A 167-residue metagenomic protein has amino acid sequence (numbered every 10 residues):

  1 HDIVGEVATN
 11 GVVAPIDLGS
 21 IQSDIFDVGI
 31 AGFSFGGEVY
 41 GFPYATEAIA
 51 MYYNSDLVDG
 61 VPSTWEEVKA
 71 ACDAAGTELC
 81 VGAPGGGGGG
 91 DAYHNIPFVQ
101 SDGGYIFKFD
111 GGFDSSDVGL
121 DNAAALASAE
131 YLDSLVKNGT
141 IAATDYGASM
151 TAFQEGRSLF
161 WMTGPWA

Functional and structural regions predicted by a protein language model:
H1, T77-L79, E155-G164: Alpha-to-beta junction loops
H1-A48, K69: Hinge/lid segment of periplasmic solute-binding proteins
D2, S63-V68, A142-E155, W166: Short helix-initiation/N-cap motifs at beta->coil->alpha
D2-E6, E47-A50, L57-V58, G86-G90 (+1 more regions): Solvent-exposed loop/turn segments at secondary-structure junctions within structured extracellular/periplasmic domains
A8-V12, D56, A70-T77, G104 (+2 more regions): Sec-exported extracytoplasmic/periplasmic mature domains
E38-Y44, I49, K69-D117, A124 (+1 more regions): Extracytoplasmic/periplasmic solute-binding protein
Y40, D56-S63, Y105-F107, N138: Short helix-loop capping/hinge motifs at secondary-structure junctions, enriched in acidic/polar residues
F113-A143: Glycine-centered hinge/linker elements that transmit conformational signals in sensory and ligand-binding systems
